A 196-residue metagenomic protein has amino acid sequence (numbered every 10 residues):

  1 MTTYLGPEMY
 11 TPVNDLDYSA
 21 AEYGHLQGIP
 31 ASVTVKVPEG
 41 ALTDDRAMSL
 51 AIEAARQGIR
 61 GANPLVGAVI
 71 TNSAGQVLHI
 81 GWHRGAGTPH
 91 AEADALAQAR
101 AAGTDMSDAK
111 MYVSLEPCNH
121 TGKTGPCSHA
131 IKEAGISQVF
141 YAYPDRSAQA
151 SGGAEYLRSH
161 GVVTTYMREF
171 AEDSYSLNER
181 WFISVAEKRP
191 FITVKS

Functional and structural regions predicted by a protein language model:
M1-G58, T121-S196: Zinc-dependent deaminase
A55-V69: Positively charged, low-complexity intrinsically disordered leader regions
A62-V66, P89, K188-I192: Short, basic and Ser/Thr-rich N-terminal targeting/leader segments
L65-G75, V194: Short beta-strand scaffold segments in enzyme catalytic cores
L78-H79: A structural microfeature
A86-Q98: A short, polar/charged loop-to-alpha-helix boundary motif
P89-H90, M111-I131: Local cysteine-cluster metal-coordination motifs and their immediate loop/turn environment, predominantly Fe-S cluster
R100, D105-L115: Immediate flanking context of iron-sulfur cluster ligation sites
